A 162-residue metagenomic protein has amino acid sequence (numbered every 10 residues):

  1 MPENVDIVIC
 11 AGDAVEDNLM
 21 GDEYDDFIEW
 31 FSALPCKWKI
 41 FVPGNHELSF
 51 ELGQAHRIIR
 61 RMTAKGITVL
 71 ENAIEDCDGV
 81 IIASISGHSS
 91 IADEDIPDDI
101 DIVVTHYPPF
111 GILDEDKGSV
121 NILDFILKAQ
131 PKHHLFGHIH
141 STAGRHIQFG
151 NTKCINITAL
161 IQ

Functional and structural regions predicted by a protein language model:
M1, I82-D98: Catalytic core of the metallo-beta-lactamase
M1-C77: Core catalytic region of metal-dependent phosphoesterases/phosphodiesterases, especially metallo-beta-lactamase-like
P2-E3, F31-C36, I59-T63, I96-D98 (+3 more regions): Short, conserved loop/helix-junction motifs that constitute active-site signature segments in enzyme catalytic cores
I7, W38, V80-I82, D101-I102 (+1 more regions): Structural motif
A11, G79-H88, I102-H106, K153-T158: Active-site-proximal beta-strand elements of phosphoester/diester hydrolases
A14-V15, N45-E47, I74, S86-H88 (+3 more regions): Catalytic metal-binding/acid-base residues of hydrolase active sites
I40, F110-Q162: Conserved beta-sheet core of the metallophosphoesterase superfamily
D98-D114: Short acidic, glycine-rich surface-loop motifs adjacent to enzyme active sites
